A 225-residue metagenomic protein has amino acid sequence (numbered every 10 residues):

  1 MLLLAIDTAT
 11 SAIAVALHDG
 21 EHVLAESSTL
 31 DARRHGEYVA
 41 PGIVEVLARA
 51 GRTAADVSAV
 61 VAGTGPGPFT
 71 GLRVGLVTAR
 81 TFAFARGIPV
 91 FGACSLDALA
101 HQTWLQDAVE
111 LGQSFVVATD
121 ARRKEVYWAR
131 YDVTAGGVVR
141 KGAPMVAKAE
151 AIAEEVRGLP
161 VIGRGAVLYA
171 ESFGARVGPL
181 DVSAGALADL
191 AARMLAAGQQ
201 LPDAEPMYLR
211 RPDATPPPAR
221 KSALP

Functional and structural regions predicted by a protein language model:
M1-P66: N-terminal beta-alpha supersecondary unit
A9-A12, K124, P202-D203: Short, basic and Ser/Thr-rich N-terminal targeting/leader segments
H22, R34, P89-S183, G198-L201 (+3 more regions): Surface "functional belts" at beta-alpha junctions
V44-G51, A100-L105, A153, A192: Generic structural signal for well-ordered alpha-helical scaffold segments
A48, R52, R193-Q200, A214: Generic secondary-structure signature for well-ordered alpha-helical cores
V61-S95: DPxDG-like acidic metal-binding loop motif
V182-L195: Short, flexible loop segments at boundaries between secondary-structure elements
